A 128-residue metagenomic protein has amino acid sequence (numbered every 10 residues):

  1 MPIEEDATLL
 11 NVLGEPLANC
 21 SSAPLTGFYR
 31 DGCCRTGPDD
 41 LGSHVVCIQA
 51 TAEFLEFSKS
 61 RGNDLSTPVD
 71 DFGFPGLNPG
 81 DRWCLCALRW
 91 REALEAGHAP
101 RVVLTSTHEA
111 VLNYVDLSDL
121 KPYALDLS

Functional and structural regions predicted by a protein language model:
P2-E53, L125-D126: Extended boundary segments
Q49-D64: Short, basic/aromatic beta-hairpin or loop at an interaction surface
R61, P79, G97: Feature captures the catalytic cores and cofactor-binding loops of soluble hydro-lyases/lyases that act on carboxylate
S66-G73: Short alpha-helix capping/helix-loop boundary micro-motifs
W90-N113: Short, compositionally biased
E109-S128: Glycine- and charge-enriched low-complexity intrinsically disordered segments
